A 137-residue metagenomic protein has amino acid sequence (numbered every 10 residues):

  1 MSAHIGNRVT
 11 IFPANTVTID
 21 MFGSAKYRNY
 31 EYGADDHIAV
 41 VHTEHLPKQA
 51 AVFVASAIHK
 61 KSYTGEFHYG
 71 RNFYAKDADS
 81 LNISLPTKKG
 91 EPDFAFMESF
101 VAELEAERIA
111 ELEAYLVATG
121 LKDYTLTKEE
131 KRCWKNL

Functional and structural regions predicted by a protein language model:
M1-N82: DNA target-recognition domains and sequence-specific DNA-contacting regions of bacterial/archaeal
M1-T18, V41, A57, K88-F100 (+2 more regions): Short, Lys/Arg-enriched charge-dense amphipathic segments
V52-A57, E66-R71, F96-F100, L104 (+1 more regions): Aromatic/pi-system hotspot detector in well-structured domains
A75-K89, F94-F96, E103-L137: Amphipathic alpha-helical segments that form coiled-coils or helix-hairpins used for dimerization/assembly
